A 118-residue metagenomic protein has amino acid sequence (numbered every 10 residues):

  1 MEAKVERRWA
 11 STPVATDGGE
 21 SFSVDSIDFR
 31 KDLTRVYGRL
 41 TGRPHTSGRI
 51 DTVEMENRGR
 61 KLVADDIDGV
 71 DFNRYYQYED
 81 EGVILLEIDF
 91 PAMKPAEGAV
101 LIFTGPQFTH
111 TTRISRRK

Functional and structural regions predicted by a protein language model:
M1-K118: Conserved functional micro-motifs across diverse proteins
